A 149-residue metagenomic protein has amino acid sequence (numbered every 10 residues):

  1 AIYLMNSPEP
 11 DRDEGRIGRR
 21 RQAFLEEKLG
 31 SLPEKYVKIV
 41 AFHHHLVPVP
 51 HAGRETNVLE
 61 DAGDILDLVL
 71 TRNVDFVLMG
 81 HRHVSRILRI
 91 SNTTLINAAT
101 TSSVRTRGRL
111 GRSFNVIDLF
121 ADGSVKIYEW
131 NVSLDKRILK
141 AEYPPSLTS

Functional and structural regions predicted by a protein language model:
A1-E9, I39-H43, T94-T100, Y128-E129: Active-site-proximal beta-strand elements of phosphoester/diester hydrolases
A1-Y36, E55-G63: Binuclear metal-dependent hydrolase catalytic cores centered on His/Asp/Glu-rich metal-binding motifs
E9-D11, H44-P48, H83-S85: Short, catalytically relevant binding-site loops at active-site mouths
P10-R12, S103, S124: Short, acidic Gly/Pro/Ser/Thr-rich loop/turn segments
P33-V37, V74, D122-S124: A general structural motif
E34-H51: Short acidic, glycine-rich surface-loop motifs adjacent to enzyme active sites
A52-D122: Conserved beta-sheet core of the metallophosphoesterase superfamily
F120-S149: A short C-terminal boundary segment appended to hydrolase-like catalytic domains
